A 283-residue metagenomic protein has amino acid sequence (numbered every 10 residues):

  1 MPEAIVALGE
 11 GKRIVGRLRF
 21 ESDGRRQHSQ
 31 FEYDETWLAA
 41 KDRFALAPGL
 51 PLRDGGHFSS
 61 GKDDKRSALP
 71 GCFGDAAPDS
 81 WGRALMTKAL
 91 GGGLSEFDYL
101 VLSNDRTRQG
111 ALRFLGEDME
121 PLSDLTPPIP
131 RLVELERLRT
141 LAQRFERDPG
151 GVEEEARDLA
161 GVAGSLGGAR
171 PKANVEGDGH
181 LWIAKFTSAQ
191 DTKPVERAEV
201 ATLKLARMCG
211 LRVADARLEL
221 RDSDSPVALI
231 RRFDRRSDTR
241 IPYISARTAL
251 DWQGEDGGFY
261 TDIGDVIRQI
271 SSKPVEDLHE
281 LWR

Functional and structural regions predicted by a protein language model:
M1-R283: Phosphate/dinucleotide-binding and metal-coordinating scaffold of catalytic cores in nucleotide-dependent enzymes
